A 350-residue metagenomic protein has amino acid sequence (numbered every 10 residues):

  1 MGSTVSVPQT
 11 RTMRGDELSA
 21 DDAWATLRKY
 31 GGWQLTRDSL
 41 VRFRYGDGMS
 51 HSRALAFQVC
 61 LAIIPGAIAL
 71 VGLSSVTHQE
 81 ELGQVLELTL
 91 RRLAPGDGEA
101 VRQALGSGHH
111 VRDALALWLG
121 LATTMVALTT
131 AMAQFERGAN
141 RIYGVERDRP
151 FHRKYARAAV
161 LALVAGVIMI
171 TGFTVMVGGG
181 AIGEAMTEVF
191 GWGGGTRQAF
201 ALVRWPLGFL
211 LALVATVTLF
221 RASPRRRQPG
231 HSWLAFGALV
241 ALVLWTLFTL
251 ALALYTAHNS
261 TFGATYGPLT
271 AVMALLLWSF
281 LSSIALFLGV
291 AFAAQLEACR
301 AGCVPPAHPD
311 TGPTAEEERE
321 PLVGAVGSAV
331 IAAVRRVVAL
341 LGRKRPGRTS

Functional and structural regions predicted by a protein language model:
G2-S350: Membrane-embedded alpha-helices and immediately adjacent juxtamembrane helical segments in alpha-helical membrane
